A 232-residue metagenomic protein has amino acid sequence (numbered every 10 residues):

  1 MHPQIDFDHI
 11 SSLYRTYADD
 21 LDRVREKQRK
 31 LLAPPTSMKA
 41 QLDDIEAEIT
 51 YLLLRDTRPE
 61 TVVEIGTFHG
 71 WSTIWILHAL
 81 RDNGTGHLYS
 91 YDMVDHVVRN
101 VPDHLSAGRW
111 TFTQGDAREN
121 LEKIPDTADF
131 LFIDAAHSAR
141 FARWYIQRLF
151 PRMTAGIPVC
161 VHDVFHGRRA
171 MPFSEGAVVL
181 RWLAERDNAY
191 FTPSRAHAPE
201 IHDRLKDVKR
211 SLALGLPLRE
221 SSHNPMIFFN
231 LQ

Functional and structural regions predicted by a protein language model:
M1-Q41: Rossmann-like AdoMet
T36, A40-Q232: S-adenosylmethionine/decaboxylated-SAM
